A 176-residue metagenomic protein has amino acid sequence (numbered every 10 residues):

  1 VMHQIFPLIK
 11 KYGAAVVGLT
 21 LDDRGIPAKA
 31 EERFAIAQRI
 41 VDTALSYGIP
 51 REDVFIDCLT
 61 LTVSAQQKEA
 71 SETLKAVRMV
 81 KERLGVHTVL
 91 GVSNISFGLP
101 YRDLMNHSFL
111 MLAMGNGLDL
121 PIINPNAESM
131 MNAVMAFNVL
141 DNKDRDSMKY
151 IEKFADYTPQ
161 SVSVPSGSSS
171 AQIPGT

Functional and structural regions predicted by a protein language model:
V1-D53, L61-V89, S93-T176: ATP-dependent carboxylate/acyl-activation modules
